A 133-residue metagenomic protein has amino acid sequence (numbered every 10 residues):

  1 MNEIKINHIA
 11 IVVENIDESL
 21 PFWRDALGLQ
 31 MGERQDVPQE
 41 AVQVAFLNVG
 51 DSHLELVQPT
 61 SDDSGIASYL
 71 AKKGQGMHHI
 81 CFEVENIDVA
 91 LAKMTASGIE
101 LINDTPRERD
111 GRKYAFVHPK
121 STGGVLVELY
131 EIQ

Functional and structural regions predicted by a protein language model:
M1-E18, Q75-V84, Q133: N-terminal beta-strand motif that seeds the catalytic metal site of vicinal oxygen chelate
N2, A45-F46, F82, L91-Q133: Vicinal oxygen chelate
I6, V13, W23, L47 (+5 more regions): Short, structured motif recognition centered on aromatic/hydrophobic residues
D17-Q30, M94-S97: Amphipathic alpha-helical segments
E18, Q35-E40: Short glycine/proline-centered loop/turn elements that form peptide/ligand docking sites
G28, G50-E55, F82: Extracellular/lumenal glycan-associated surfaces
M31, V37, E55-S68, L101 (+1 more regions): Intrinsic, low-complexity N-terminal interaction/targeting segments
L70-A96: Short, solvent-exposed interaction modules
